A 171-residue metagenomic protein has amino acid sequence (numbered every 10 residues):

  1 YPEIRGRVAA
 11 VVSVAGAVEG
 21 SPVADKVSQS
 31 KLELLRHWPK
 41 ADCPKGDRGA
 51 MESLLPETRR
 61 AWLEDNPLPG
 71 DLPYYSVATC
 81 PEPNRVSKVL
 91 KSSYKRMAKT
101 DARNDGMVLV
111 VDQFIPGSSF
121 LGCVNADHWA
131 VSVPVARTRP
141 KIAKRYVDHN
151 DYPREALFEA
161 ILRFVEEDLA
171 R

Functional and structural regions predicted by a protein language model:
Y1-N66: Serine-dependent carboxylesterase/thioesterase catalytic core of lipase-like alpha/beta-hydrolase/SGNH enzymes
P69-R171: C-terminal catalytic-base region of ester-bond hydrolases, centering on the histidine of the charge-relay
